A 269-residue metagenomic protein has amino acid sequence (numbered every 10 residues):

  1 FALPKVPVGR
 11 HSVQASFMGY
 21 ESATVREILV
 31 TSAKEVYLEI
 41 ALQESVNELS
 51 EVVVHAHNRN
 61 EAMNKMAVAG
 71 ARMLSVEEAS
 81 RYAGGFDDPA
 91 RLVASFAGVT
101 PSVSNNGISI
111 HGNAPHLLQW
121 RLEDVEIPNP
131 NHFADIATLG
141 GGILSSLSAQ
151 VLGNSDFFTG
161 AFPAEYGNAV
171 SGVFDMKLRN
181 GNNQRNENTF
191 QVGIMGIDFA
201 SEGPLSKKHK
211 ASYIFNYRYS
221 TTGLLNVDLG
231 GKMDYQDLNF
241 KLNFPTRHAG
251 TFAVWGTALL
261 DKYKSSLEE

Functional and structural regions predicted by a protein language model:
F1-E51, H55: Periplasm-facing N-terminal accessory domains of Gram-negative outer-membrane beta-barrel systems
R10, E35, D88, N105 (+6 more regions): Transmembrane beta-barrel architecture of outer-membrane proteins
Q14, Q43, L92, H111 (+5 more regions): Transmembrane beta-barrel domains of outer membrane proteins
E21, E27-Y37, E51-F162, V173-R179: Periplasmic N-terminal accessory/gating domains of Gram-negative outer-membrane beta-barrel systems
M63-K65, T222-D228, D261-L267: Outer-membrane beta-barrel proteins
H116-L118, V151, Q184-N188, H209-Y213 (+1 more regions): Outer-envelope beta-barrel architecture signal
G141-S145, G153-P163, G172-G203, F215-M233: Short strand-turn segments of transmembrane beta-barrel domains in outer membranes, especially the first one or two
G193-T221, L229-K262: Transmembrane beta-barrel wall of Gram-negative outer-membrane proteins
